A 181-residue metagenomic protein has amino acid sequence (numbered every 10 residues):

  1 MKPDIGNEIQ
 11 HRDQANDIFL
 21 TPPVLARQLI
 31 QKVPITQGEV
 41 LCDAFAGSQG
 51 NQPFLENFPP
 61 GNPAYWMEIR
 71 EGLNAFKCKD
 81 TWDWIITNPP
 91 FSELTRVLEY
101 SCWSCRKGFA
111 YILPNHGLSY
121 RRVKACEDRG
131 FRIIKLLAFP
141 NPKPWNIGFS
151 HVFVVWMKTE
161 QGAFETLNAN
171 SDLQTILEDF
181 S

Functional and structural regions predicted by a protein language model:
M1-S181: Class I S-adenosyl-L-methionine-dependent methyltransferase catalytic core
